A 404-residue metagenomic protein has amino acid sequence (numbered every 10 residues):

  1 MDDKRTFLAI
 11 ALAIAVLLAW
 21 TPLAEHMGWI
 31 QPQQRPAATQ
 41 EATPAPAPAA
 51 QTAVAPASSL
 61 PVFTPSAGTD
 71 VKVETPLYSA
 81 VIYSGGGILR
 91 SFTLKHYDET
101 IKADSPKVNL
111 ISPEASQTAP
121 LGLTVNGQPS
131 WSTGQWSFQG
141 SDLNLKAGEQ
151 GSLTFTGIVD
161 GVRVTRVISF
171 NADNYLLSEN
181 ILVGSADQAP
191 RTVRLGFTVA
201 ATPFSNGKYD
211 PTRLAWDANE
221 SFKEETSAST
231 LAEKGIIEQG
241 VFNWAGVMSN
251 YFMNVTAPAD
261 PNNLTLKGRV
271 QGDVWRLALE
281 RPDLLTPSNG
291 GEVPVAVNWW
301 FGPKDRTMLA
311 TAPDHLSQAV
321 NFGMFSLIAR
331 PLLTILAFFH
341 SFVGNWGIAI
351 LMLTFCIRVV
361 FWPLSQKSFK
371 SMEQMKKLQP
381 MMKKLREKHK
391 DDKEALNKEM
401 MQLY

Functional and structural regions predicted by a protein language model:
M1, S341-N345, L403: Membrane-interface junctions
M1-A50: Subset of Sec-pathway N-terminal targeting signals
V16, W20-A24, L336-F339, C356 (+2 more regions): Alpha-helical membrane-inserting segments
P22, I181, G290, V360-Y404: Membrane-interface amphipathic helices and adjacent TM-edge segments
A45-V71: Short, Gly/Pro- and small/polar-rich lid/capping loops
F63, W131, W300-A349: Interfacial loop/helix-cap signal at membrane boundaries in integral membrane proteins
K72-Q318: Soluble non-transmembrane domains of integral membrane proteins
